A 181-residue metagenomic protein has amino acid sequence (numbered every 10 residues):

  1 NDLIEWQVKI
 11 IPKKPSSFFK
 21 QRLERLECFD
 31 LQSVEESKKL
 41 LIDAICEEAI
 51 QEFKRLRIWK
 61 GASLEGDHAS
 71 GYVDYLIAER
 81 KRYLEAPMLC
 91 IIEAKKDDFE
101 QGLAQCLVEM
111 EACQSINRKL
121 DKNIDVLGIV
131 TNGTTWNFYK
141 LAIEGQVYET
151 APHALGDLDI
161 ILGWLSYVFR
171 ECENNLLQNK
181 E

Functional and structural regions predicted by a protein language model:
D2-L127, T135-E181: A short, conserved, highly charged catalytic patch centered on acidic carboxylates
